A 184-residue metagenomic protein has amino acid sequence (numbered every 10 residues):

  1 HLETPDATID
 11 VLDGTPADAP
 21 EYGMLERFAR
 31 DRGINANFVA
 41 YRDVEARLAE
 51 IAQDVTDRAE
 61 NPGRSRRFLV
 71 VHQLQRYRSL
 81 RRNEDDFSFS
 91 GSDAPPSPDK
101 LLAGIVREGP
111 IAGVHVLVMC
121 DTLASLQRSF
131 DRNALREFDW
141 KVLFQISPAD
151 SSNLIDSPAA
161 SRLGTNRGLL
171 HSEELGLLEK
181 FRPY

Functional and structural regions predicted by a protein language model:
H1-A149: P-loop NTPase catalytic phosphate-binding loop
S147-Y184: Conserved P-loop NTPase
